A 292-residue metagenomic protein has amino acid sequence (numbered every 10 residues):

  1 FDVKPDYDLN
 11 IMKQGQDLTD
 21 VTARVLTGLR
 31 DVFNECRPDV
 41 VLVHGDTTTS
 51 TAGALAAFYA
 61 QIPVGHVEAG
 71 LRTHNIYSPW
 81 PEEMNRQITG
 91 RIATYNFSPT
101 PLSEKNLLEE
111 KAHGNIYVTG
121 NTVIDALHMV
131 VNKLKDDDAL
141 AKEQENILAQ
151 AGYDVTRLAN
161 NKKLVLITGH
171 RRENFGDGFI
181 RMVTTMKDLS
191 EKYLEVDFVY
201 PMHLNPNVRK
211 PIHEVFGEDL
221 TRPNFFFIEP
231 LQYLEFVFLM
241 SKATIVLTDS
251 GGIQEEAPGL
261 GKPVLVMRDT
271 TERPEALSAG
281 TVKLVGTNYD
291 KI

Functional and structural regions predicted by a protein language model:
F1-Y200, P206-I292: Nucleotide-activated sugar donor-binding and catalytic core shared by glycosyltransferases and related lipid-linked
